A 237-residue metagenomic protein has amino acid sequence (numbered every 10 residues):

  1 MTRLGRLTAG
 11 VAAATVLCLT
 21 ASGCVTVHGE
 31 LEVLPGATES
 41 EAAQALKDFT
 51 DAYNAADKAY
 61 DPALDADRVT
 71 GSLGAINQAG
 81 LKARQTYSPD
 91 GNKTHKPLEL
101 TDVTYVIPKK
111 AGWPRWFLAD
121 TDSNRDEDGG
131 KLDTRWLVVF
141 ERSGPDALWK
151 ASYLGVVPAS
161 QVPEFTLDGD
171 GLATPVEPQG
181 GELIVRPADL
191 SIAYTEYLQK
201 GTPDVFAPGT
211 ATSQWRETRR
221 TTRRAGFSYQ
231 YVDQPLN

Functional and structural regions predicted by a protein language model:
M1-A14: N-terminal export and membrane-targeting signals
G5, V27, R125-K200, D204-P208: Short beta-strand edge/turn micro-motifs at domain boundaries
L19-G23: C-terminal motif of bacterial Sec signal peptides marking the signal peptidase cleavage site
T26-E32, P97: Low-complexity segments enriched in small/polar residues
V33-Y87, T166-N237: Core segments of small alpha/beta cavity-forming domains
R84-R135, L236-N237: Surface-exposed, charged secondary-structure patches
